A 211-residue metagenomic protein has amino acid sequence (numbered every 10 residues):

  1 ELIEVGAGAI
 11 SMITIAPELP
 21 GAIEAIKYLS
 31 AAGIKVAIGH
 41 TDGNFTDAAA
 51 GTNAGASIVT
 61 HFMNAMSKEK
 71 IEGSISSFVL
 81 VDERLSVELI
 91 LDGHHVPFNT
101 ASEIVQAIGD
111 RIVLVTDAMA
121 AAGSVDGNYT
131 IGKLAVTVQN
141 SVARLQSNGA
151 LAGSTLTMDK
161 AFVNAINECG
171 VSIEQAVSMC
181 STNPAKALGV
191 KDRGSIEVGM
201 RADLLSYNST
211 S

Functional and structural regions predicted by a protein language model:
L2-S124: Active-site core of metal-dependent hydrolases
S74-L89, G93, V105-Y207: His/Asp/Glu-enriched, well-ordered alpha-helical/loop segment that forms or immediately abuts the divalent-metal
